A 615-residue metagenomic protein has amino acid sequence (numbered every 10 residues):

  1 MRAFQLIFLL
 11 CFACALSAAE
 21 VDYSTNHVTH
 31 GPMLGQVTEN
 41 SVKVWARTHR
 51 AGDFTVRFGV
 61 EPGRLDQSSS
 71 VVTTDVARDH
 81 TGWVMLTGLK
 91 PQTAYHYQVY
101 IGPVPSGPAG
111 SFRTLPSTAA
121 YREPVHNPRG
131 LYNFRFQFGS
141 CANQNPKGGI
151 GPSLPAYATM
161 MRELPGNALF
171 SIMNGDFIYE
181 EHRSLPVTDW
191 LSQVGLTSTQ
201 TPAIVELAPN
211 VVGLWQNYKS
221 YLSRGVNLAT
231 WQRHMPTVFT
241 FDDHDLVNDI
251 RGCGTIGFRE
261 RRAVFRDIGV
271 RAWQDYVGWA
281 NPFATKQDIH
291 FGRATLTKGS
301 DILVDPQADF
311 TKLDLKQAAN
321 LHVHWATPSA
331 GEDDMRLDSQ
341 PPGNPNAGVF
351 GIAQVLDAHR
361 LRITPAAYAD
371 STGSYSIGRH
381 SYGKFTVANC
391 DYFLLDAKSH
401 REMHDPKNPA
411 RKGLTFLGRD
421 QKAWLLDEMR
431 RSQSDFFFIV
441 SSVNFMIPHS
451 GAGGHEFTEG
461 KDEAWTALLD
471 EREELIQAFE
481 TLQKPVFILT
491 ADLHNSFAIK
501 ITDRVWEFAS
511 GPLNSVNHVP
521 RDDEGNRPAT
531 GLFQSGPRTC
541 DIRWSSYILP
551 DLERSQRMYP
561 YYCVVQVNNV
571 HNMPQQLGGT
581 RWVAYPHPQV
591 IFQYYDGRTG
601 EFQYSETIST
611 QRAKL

Functional and structural regions predicted by a protein language model:
M1-I7, G378: Bacterial N-terminal signal peptides that target proteins for export
Q5-A15: Bacterial N-terminal signal peptides
E20-M85, L89-L615: Long, structured stretches of catalytic cores involved in phosphate-ester chemistry, encompassing
